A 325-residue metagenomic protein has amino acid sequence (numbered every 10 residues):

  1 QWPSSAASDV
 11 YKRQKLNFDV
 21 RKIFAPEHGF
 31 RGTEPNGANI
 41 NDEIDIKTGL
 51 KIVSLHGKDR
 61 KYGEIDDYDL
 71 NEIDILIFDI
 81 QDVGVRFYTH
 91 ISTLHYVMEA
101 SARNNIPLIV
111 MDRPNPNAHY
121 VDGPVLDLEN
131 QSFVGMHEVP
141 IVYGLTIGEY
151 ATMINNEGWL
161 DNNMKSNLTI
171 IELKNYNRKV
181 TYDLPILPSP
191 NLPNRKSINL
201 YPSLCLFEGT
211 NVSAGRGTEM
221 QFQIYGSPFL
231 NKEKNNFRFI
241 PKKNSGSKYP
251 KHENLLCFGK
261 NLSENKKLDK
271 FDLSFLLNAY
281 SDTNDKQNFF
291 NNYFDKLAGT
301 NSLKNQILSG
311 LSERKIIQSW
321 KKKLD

Functional and structural regions predicted by a protein language model:
Q1-A7, Y11: Single conserved hydrophobic/aromatic residue that forms the stacking wall/gate of nucleotide- or nucleobase-binding
V10, E208-T218, Y225-L230: Active-site loops and adjacent core secondary-structure elements that bind or stabilize anionic groups
D19-E27, M111: Short internal beta-strands
G32-N36, I109-Q131: Glycine-rich, charge-decorated loop segments at or immediately adjacent to ligand/cofactor-binding or catalytic sites
N41-E72: Glycine-rich oxoanion-binding loops at beta->alpha junctions
D82-L94: Glycine/threonine-rich flexible loop motifs
Q131-S203: Conserved anion/nucleotide-ligand pocket segment
Q221, Y225-K321: Conserved functional hotspot residues or short segments at active or partner-binding sites across diverse domains
